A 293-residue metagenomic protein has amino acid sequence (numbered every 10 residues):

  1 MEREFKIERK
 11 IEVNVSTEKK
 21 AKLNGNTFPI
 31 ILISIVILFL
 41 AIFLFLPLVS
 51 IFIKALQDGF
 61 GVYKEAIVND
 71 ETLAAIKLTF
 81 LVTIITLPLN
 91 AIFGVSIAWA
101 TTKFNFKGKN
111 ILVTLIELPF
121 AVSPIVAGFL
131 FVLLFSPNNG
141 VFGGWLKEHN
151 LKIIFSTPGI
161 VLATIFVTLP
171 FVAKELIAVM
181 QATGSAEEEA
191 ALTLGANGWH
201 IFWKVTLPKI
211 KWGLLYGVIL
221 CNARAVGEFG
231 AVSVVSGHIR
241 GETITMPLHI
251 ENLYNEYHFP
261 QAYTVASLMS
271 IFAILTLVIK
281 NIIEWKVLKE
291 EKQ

Functional and structural regions predicted by a protein language model:
E2, N14, N26-T27, I31-I35 (+6 more regions): C-terminal transmembrane helix and the adjacent membrane-cytosol boundary/short C-terminal tail of inner/organellar
E18-K22, F60-V68, L73, G108-K109 (+3 more regions): Membrane-interfacial helix termini and adjacent extracytoplasmic/periplasmic loops of multi-pass transporters
A21-L23, I51-L87, K103-F106, N255-F259: Periplasmic/extracellular loop-to-transmembrane helix junction in inner-membrane transport proteins
L23-N24, I85-I116, F129-L133, W145 (+2 more regions): Transmembrane-helix boundary motif in ABC transporter permease subunits
N24-F28, Y63, D70-E71, F229-I279: Interhelical loop and adjacent transmembrane-helix boundary motif in polytopic membrane transport permeases
S34-V36, L118, F166-G184, G198-A231 (+1 more regions): Transmembrane alpha-helices
I42, K77, L81-F93, I97 (+6 more regions): Hydrophobic alpha-helical transmembrane segments of multipass integral membrane proteins, especially permease/channel
F120-G128: Transmembrane alpha-helices and adjacent helix-loop boundaries
